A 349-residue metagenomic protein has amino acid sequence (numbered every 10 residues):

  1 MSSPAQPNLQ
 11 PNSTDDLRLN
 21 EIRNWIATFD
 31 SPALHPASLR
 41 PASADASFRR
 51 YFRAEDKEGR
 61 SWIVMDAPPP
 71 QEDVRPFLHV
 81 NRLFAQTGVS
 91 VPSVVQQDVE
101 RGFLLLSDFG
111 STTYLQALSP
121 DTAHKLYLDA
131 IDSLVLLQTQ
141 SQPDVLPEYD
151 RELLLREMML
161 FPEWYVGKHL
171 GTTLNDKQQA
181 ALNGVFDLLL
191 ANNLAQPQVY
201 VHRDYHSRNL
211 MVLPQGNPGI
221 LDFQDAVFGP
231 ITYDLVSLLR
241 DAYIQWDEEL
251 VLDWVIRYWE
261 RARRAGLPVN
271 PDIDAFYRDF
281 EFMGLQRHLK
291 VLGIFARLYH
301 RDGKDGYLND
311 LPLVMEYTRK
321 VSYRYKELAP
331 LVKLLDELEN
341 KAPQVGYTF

Functional and structural regions predicted by a protein language model:
M1-F103, V199, L213-P218, L335-F349: Conserved NTP-binding catalytic cores of kinases and kinase-like/nucleotidyltransferase enzymes across multiple kinase
S3, G293-F349: ATP/Mg2+ or Mg2+-diphosphate-binding catalytic cores that bind nucleotide phosphates or diphosphates via glycine-rich
I22, I26-D30, Q142-P147, E152-L153 (+3 more regions): An alpha-helical support segment within catalytic cores of ATP-dependent transferases
S43, F52-L154, M159-L160, V166-L170 (+1 more regions): ATP-binding pocket architecture of kinase catalytic cores
F48-E55, V64, L137, D187-L235 (+1 more regions): Active-site acidic catalytic loop and adjacent metal/ATP-binding pocket of ATP-dependent phosphoryl transfer enzymes
F77, A123, Y127-A130, L154 (+5 more regions): Hydrophobic packing residues in well-ordered alpha-helices of helical domains and bundles
L126, H202, V227-I231, Y277-L285: Secondary-structure capping and boundary motifs in well-ordered enzyme cores
P162-H169, I231-P268, F282-D302, V314-V321: Active-site activation/catalytic loop segments of kinase-like enzymes and analogous catalytic loops in related
